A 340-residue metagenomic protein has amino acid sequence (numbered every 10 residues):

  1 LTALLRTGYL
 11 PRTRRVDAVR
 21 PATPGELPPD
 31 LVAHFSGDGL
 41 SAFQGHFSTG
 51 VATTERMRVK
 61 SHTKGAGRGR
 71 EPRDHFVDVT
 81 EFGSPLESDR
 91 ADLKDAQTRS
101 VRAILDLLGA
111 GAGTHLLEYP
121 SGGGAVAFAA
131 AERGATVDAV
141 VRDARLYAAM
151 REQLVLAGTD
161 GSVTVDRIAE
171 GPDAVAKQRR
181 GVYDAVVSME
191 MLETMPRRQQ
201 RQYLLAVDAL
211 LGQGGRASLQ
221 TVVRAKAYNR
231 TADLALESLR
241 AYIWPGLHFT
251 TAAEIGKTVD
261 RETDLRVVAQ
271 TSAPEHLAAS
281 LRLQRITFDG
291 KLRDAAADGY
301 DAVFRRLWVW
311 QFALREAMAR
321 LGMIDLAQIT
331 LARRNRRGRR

Functional and structural regions predicted by a protein language model:
L1-L107, G111-T114: Conserved Class I S-adenosyl-L-methionine-dependent methyltransferase catalytic core
A112-G122: Conserved class I S-adenosyl-L-methionine
G123-G134: Conserved SAM-binding loop of SAM-dependent methyltransferases across substrates and taxa, primarily the Class I
G158-A174: Conserved SAM-binding strand-loop segment of SAM-dependent methyltransferases
D173-V186: A short acidic, Gly/Pro-enriched loop at the edge of an enzyme's catalytic core that lines a small-molecule cofactor
R201-Q213: A short glycine-rich, Lys/Arg-flanked "PGG" loop and its adjoining helix->strand segment in the class I
G214-V222: Conserved beta-strand signature within the Rossmann-like core of class I S-adenosyl-L-methionine
V223-Q328, A332-R339: Substrate-binding/catalytic lobe of Class I Rossmann-like enzymes that use SAM or dcSAM, i.e., the mid-to-C-terminal
